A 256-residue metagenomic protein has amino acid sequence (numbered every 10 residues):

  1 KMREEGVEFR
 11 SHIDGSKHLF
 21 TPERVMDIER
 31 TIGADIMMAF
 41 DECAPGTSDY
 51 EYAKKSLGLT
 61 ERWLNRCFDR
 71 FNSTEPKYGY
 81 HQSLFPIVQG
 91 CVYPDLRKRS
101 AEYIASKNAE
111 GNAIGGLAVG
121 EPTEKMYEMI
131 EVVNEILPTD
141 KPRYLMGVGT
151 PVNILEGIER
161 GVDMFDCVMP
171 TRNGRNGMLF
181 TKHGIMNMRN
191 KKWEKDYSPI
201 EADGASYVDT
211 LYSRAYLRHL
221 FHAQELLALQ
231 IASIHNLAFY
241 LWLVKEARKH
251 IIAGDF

Functional and structural regions predicted by a protein language model:
K1-K77, M186, N190-E194, H222: Non-catalytic, usually N-terminal nucleic-acid engagement modules in DNA/RNA processing proteins
L19, E23, K54-E61, P94 (+3 more regions): Electropositive phosphate-/nucleotide-binding environments in soluble metabolic enzymes
V25, S56, T60-W63, C67 (+5 more regions): Alpha-helical packing segments of well-folded alpha/beta enzyme cores
E29, I104, G254: Residue-level signal for inorganic ion chemistry
G33, L64, F68-F71, E75 (+4 more regions): Structural signal for hydrophobic packing residues in well-ordered secondary-structure cores of soluble enzyme domains
D41-T47, E201-F256: C-terminal extensions of enzymes
G46-Y50, K54, G111-L117, L226-L229: Glycine- and acidic
G58-E61, R70, T74, S83-I200: Glycine-rich phosphate/ribose-binding loops and adjacent secondary-structure elements that form binding surfaces
